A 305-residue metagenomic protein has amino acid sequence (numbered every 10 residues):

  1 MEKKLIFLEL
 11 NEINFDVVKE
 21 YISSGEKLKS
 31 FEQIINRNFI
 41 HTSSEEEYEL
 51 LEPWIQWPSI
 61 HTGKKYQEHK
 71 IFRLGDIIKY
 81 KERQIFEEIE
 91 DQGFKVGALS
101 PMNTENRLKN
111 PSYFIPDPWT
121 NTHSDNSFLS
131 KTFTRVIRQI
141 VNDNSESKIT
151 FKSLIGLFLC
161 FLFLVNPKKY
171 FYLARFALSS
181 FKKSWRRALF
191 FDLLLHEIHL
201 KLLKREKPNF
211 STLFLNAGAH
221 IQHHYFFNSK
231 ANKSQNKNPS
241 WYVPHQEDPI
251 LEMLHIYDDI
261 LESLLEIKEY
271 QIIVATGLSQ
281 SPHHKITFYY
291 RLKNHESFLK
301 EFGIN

Functional and structural regions predicted by a protein language model:
E2-I6: Extreme N-terminal starter segment of soluble prokaryotic enzymes
F7-E9, S30, E252-F288: Metal-dependent active-site segment of extracytoplasmic phospho-/sulfohydrolases and closely related
I13-N14, M102, L278-S279: Catalytic metal-binding/acid-base residues of hydrolase active sites
V17-Y21, L108-N110, Q222-F226, H283-F288: A short acidic (Asp/Glu
V18-I55, K64, K95-L99: Short, structured active-site-proximal loop/turn typified by the sulfatase FGly-forming signature C/S-X-P-X-R
I35, E90, E266: Anion (oxyanion) recognition and catalysis
S59-S240: His/Asp/Glu-rich, glycine-adjacent segments that coordinate divalent cations and/or stabilize oxyanion chemistry on
H61, E262, L292-N305: Substrate-binding rim/cap in mid-to-C-terminal beta-strand-loop elements of soluble/periplasmic
